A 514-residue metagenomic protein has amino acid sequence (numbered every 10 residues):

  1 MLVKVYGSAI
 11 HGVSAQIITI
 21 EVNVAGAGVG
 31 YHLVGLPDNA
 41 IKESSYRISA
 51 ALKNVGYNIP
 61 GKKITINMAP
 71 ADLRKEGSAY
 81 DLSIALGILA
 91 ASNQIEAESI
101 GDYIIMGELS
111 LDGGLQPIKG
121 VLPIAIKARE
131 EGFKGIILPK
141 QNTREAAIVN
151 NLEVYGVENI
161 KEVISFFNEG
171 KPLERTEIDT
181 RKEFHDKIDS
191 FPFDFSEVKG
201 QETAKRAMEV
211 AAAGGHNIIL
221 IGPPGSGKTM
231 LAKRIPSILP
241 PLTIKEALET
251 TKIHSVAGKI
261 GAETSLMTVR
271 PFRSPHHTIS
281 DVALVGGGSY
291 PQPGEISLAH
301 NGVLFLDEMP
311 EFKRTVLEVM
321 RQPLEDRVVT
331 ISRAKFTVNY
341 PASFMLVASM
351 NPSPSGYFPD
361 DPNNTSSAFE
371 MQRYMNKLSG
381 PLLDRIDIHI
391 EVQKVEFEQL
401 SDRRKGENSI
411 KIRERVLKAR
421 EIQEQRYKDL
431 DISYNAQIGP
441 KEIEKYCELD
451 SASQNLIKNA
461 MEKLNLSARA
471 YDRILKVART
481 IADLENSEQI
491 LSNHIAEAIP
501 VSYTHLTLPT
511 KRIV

Functional and structural regions predicted by a protein language model:
M1-I219, P223-T229, M267, S332 (+2 more regions): Peripheral, non-AAA+ core regions of ATP-driven protein-machinery
I18-V24, L284, D387-I390: Short beta-strand elements
A40-S45, P60, N67-G77, Y290-P291 (+1 more regions): Basic, amphipathic alpha-helical bundle interface domains used for macromolecular binding and assembly
P172-V210, K245-I296: P-loop NTPase nucleotide-binding/switch module
I221-A257: Walker A/P-loop
E308: Walker B catalytic acidic pair
H505-V514: Residue-level detector of conserved catalytic or cofactor/ligand-binding positions in enzyme active sites
